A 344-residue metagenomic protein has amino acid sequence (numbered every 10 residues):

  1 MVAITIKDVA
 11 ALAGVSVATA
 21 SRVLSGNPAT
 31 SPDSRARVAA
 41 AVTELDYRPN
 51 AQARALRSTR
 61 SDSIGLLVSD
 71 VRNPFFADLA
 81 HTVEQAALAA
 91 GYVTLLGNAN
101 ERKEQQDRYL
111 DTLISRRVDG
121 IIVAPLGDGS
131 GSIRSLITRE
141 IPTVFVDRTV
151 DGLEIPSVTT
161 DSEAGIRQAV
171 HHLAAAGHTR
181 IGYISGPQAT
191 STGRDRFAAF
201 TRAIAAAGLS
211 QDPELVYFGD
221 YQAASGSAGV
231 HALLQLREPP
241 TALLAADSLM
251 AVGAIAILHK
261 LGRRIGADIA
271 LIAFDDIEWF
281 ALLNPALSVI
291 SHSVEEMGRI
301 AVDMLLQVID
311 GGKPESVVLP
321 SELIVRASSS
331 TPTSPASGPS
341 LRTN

Functional and structural regions predicted by a protein language model:
M1-D62, S330-T333, P339-N344: N-terminal helix-turn-helix DNA-binding module of bacterial transcription factors
S16, D62, D119, H178-R180 (+1 more regions): Short acidic/polar active-site loop segments enriched in Thr and Asp
V17-S21, L56-R72, H172, R180-P187: Short beta-strand segments enriched in small/hydrophobic residues
E44, T82-A90, I114, T138-F145 (+1 more regions): Bacterial carbohydrate/catabolite-sensing allosteric modules
Y47-T112, R116-G120, A198-T201, A205: Amphipathic helical "hinge" segments at domain boundaries
A53, D107-L110, I133, V170 (+1 more regions): Short hydrophobic/charged patches on amphipathic alpha-helices used for structural packing and interfaces
N100-K103, A124-G129, L249: Short beta->alpha connector loops
I122-I133, F145-I155: Acidic, Gly/Pro-rich loop/turn segments at junctions of secondary structure
